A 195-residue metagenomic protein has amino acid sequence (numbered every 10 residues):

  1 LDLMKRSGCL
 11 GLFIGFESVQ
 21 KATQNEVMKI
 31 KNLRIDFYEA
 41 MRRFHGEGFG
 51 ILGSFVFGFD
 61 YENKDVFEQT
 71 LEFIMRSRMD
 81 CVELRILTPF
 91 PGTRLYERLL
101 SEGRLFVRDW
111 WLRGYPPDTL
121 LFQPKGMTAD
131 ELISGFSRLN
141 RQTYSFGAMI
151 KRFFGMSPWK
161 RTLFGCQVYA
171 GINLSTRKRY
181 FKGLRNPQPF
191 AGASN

Functional and structural regions predicted by a protein language model:
L1-R161, Q188-G192: A structural motif corresponding to the C-terminal lobe/cap of the Radical SAM core domain
P89, G165, F181-G183: General helical structural elements
G92, Q167-Y169: A conserved cytosolic signaling coiled-coil/coupling helix that links sensory/transmembrane modules
G114, T143, V168, R179-Y180: Intrinsically disordered, low-complexity N-terminal regions enriched in serine/proline/glycine with scattered basic
Y169-N195: Short linear elements at protein peripheries
